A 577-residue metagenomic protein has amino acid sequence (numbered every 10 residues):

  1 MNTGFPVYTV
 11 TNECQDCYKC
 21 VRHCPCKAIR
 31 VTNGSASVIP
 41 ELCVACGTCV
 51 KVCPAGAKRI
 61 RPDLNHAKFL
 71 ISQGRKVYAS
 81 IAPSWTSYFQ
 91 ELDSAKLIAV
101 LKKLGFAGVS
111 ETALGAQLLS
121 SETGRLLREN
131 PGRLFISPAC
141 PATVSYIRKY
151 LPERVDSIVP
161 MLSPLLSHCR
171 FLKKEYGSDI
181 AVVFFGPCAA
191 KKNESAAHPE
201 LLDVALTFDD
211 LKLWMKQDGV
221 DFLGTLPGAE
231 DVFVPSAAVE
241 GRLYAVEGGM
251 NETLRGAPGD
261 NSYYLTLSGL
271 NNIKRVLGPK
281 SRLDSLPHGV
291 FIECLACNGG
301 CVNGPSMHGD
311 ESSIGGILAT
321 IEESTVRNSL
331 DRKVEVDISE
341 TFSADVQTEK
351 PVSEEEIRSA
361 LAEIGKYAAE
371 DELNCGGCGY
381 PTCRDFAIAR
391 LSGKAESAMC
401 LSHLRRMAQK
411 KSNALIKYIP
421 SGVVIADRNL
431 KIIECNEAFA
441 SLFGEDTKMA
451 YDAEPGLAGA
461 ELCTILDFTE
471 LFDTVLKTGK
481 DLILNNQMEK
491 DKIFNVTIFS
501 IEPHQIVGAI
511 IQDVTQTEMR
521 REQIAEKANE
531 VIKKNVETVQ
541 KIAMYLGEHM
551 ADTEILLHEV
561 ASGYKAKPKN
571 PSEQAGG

Functional and structural regions predicted by a protein language model:
P6-V10, Q15-P40, V44, T48-L64 (+2 more regions): Iron-sulfur cluster-binding cysteine motifs and their immediate structural context in ferredoxin-like electron-transfer
R61-L361, P381, D385-I388: Iron-sulfur-associated redox domains of electron-transfer enzymes in respiratory and anaerobic energy metabolism
S397, L401-Y418, T517, Q523 (+2 more regions): Short, charged amphipathic alpha-helical "coupling" segments at sensory-output junctions in signaling proteins
A408-L442: Sensory modules in modular signal-transduction proteins
A440-C463: PAS and related sensory helical modules
E461-T515: PAS-family sensory/regulatory modules and their coupling/dimerization elements
I501-Q540: Sensory coupling linkers of modular signal transduction proteins
A528-G577: Signal-transducing coiled-coil/dimerization helices and immediately adjacent hinge/linker segments that couple sensory
